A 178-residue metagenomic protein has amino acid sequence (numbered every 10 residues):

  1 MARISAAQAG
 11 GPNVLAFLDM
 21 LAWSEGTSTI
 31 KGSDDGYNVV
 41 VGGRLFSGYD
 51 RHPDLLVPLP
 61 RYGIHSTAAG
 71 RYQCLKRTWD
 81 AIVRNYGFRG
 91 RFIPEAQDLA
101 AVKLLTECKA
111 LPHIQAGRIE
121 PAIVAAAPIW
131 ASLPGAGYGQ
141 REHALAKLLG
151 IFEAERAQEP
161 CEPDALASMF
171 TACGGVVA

Functional and structural regions predicted by a protein language model:
M1-G90, L99-A178: Cell-wall polysaccharide-cleaving catalytic domain and substrate-binding groove, primarily in peptidoglycan/chitin
P94-E95: Compact, glycine/acidic-enriched structural inserts
